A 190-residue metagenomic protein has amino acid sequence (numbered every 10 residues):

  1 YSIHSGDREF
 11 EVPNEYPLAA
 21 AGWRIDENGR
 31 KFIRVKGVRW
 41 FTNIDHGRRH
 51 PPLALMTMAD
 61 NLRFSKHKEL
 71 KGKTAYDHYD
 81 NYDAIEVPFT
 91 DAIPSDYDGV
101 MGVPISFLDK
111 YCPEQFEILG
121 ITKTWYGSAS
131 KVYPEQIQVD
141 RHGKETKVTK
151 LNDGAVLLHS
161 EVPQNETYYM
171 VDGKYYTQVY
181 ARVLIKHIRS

Functional and structural regions predicted by a protein language model:
Y1-S190: Class I S-adenosyl-L-methionine-dependent methyltransferase catalytic core
